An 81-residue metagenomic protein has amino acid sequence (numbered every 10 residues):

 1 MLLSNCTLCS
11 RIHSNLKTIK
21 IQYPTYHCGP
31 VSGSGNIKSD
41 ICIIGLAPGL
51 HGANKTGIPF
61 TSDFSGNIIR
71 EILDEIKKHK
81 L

Functional and structural regions predicted by a protein language model:
M1-L81: A polyanion-binding, active-site-adjacent surface
